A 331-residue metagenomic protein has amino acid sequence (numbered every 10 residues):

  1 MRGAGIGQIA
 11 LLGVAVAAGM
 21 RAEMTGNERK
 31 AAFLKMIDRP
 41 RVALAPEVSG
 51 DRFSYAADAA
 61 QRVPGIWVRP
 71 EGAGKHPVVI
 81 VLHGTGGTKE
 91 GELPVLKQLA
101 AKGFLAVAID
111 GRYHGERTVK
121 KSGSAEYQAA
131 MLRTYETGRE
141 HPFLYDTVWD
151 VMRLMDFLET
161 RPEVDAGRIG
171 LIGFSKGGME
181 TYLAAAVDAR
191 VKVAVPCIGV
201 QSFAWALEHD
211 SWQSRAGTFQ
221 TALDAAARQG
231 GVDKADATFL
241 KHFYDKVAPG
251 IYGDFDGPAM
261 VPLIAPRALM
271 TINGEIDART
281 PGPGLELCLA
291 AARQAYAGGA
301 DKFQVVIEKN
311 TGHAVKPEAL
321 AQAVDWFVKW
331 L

Functional and structural regions predicted by a protein language model:
K35-A73: N-terminal cap/lid segment of alpha/beta-hydrolase-fold proteins
A57, V81-T85, G274: Glycine-rich His-Gly loop
G65, K75-G84: Short beta-strand element of the alpha/beta-hydrolase
T85-W149, F203-D210: Cap/lid segment of the alpha/beta-hydrolase catalytic domain
M152-T221, G250-Y252: Primarily recognizes the serine-hydrolase "nucleophile elbow" in alpha/beta-hydrolase and SGNH/GDSL folds
V193-M260, P281, L285-A290, A295-A300: Mobile cap/lid helix-loop segments that gate and shape the active-site cleft of serine hydrolases
A226, L289-L331: C-terminal catalytic histidine-bearing segment of alpha/beta-hydrolase fold enzymes
A265-G282, N310: Conserved strand-to-loop "acid loop" that flanks and positions the catalytic carboxylate
